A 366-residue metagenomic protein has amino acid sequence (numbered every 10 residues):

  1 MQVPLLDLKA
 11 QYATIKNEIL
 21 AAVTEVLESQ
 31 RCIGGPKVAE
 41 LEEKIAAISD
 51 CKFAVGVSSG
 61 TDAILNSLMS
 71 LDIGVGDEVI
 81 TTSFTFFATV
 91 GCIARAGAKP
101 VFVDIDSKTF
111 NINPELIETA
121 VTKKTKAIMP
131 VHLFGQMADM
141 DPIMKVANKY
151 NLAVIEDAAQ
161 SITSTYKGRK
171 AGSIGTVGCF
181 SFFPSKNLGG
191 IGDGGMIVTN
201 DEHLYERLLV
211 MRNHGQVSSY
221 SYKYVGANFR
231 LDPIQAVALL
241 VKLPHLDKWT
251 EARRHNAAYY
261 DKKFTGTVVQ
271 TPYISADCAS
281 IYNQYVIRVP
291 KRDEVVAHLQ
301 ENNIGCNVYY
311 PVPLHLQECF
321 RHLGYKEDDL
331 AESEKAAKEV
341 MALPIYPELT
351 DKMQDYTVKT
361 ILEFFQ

Functional and structural regions predicted by a protein language model:
M1-R31, P36: N-terminal "arm"/small-domain region of PLP-dependent enzymes with the aminotransferase-like
K9, P36-K44, I48-K52, E115 (+4 more regions): PLP-dependent aminotransferase class I/II
S29-E78, C92-A96, F102-D104, R169: Phosphate-binding glycine-rich loop
V55, I80, V101, A153-I155 (+4 more regions): Structural detector of well-ordered beta-strand residues that form the stable sheet scaffold of enzyme domains
M69-A158, T165, F364: PLP-dependent aminotransferase-like
G91-I93, V146, K170, N187 (+1 more regions): Hydrophobic/aromatic ligand-binding patch that stacks against planar heteroaromatic rings of cofactors or nucleotides
E156-I191, S218-K223: Conserved active-site segment immediately N-terminal to the catalytic lysine that forms the internal aldimine
F180-S181, G195-N200, L240: Short beta-strand-to-turn element immediately C-terminal to the catalytic PLP-Schiff-base lysine in fold type I
